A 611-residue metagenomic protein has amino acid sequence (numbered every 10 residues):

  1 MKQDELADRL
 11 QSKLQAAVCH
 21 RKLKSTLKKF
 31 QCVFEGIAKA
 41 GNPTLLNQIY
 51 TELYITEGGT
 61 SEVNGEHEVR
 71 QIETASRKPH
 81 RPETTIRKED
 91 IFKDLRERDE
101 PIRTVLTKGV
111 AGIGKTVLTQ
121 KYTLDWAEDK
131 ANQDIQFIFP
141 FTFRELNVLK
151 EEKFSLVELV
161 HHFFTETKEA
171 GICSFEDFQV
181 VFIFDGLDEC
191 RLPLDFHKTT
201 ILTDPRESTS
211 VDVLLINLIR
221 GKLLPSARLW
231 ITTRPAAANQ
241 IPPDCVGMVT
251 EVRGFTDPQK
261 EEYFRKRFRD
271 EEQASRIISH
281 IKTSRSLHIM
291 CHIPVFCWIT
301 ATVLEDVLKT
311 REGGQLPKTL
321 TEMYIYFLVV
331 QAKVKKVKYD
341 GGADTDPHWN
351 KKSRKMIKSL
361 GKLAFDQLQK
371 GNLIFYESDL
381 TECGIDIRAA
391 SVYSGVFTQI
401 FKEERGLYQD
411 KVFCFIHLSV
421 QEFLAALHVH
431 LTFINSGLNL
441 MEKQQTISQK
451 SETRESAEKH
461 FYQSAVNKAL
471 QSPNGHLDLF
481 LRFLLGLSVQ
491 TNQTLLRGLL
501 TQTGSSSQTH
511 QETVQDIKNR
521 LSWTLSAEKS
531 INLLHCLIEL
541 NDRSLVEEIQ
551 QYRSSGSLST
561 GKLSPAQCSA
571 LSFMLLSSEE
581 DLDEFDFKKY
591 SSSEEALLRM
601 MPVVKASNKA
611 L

Functional and structural regions predicted by a protein language model:
M1-L611: Intracellular innate-immune signaling modules
